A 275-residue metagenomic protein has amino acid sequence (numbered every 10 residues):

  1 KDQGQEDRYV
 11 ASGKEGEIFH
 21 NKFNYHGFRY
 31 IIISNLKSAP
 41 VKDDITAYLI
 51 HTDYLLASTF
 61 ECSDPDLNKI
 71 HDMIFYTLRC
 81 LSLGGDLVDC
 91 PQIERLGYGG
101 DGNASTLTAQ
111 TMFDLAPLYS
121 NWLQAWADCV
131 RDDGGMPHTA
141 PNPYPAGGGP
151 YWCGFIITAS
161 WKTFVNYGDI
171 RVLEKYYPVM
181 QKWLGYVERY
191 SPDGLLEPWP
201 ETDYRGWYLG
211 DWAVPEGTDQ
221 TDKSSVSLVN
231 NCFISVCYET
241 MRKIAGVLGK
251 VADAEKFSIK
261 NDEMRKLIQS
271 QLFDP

Functional and structural regions predicted by a protein language model:
K1-P91, G100-D101, P117-L118, P137-P141 (+4 more regions): Extracellular/oxidizing-compartment recognition motifs
Q5-D7, S12-G13, D89, D133-I156 (+3 more regions): The feature captures the catalytic groove of carbohydrate-active enzymes
H20-F23, I31-S34, G100-C129, S160-L173: Alpha-helical support elements that line or immediately flank enzyme active sites and cofactor-binding pockets
H20-F23, T59-D66, G97, T111-L115 (+7 more regions): Catalytic cores of large soluble enzymes that bind and process phosphate-bearing ligands
F28-Y30, R95, G102, C153 (+1 more regions): Extracellular structured ligand-interaction cores
D66-K69, M73, A104, L118-N121 (+11 more regions): Extracytoplasmic/secreted proteins, especially bacterial periplasmic and envelope-associated proteins
T77-G85, A116-P137, Y176-L195, I259-P275: Long, well-ordered core segments of solenoidal/helical folds
R95-F113, S191, L195-E197, V229: Extended ligand-binding clefts on enzyme/binding-domain cores
